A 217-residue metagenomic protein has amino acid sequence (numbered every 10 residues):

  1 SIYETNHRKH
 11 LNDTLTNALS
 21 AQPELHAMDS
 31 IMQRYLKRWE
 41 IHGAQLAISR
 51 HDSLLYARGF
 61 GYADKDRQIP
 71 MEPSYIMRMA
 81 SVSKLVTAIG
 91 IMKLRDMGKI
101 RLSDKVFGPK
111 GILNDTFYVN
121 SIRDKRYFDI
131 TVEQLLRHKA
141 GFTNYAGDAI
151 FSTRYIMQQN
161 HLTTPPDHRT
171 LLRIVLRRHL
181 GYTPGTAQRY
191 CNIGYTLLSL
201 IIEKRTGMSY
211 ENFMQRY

Functional and structural regions predicted by a protein language model:
S1-K9: Bacterial Sec-dependent N-terminal signal peptides
T14-A21, I76-R78, Y118-R123, M157-L162 (+2 more regions): Second-shell loop/turn segments in exported
L19-M77, K99, D115-F117, R173 (+1 more regions): Short, conserved catalytic-motif segment at the N-terminal edge
E24, M28, R58, G108 (+2 more regions): Short, charged, amphipathic alpha-helices and their helix-cap/turn boundaries
L25-Q33, Q45, A88, S103 (+5 more regions): Extracytoplasmic/secreted envelope proteins and their assembly/folding machinery, especially bacterial periplasmic
M32, D52, I76-V106, Y195-E203: Active-site SXXK
A57-F60, Y145-F151: Short, solvent-exposed loop/turn and secondary-structure capping segments
R78-S81, D96-G147, R177-H179, K204-Y217: Active-site helix/loop module of the DD-peptidase/beta-lactamase fold, centered on the serine-lysine SxxK catalytic
